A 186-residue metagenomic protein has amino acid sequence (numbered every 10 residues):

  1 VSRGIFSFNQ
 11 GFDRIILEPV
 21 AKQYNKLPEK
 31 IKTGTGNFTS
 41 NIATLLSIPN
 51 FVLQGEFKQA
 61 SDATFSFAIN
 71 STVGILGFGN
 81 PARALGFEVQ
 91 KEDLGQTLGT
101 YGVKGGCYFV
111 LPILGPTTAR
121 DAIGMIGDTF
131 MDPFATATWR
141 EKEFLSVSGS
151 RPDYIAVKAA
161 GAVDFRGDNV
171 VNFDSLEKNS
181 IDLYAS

Functional and structural regions predicted by a protein language model:
V1-A21, A162, D182: Immediate N-terminus of the mature polypeptide
S2, P28, K32-T39, D62 (+1 more regions): Amphipathic, non-membrane alpha-helical segments in soluble helical-bundle scaffolds
I15-T33: Membrane interface segments of multi-pass transport proteins and intramembrane proteases
L17, G77-N80, A135: Charged/polar positions within long, soluble alpha-helices
N37, N41-D121: Mid-length scaffold segments of soluble, non-membrane domains
G102-S186: A structured, mid-to-C-terminal "fold-capping" secondary-structure block
